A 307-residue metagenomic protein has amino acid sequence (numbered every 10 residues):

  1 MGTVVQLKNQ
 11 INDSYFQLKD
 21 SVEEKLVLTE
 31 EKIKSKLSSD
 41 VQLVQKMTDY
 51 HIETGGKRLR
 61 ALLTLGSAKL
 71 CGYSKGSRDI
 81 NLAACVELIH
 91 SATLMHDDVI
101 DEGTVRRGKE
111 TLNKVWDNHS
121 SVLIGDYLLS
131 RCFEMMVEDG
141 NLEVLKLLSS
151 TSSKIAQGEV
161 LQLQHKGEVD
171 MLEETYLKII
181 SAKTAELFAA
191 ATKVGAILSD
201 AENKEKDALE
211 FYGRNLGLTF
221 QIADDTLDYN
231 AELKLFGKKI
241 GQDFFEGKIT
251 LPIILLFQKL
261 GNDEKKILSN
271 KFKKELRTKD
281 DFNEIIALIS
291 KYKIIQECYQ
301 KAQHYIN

Functional and structural regions predicted by a protein language model:
M1-N307: All-alpha prenyltransferase/terpene-synthase fold signal
